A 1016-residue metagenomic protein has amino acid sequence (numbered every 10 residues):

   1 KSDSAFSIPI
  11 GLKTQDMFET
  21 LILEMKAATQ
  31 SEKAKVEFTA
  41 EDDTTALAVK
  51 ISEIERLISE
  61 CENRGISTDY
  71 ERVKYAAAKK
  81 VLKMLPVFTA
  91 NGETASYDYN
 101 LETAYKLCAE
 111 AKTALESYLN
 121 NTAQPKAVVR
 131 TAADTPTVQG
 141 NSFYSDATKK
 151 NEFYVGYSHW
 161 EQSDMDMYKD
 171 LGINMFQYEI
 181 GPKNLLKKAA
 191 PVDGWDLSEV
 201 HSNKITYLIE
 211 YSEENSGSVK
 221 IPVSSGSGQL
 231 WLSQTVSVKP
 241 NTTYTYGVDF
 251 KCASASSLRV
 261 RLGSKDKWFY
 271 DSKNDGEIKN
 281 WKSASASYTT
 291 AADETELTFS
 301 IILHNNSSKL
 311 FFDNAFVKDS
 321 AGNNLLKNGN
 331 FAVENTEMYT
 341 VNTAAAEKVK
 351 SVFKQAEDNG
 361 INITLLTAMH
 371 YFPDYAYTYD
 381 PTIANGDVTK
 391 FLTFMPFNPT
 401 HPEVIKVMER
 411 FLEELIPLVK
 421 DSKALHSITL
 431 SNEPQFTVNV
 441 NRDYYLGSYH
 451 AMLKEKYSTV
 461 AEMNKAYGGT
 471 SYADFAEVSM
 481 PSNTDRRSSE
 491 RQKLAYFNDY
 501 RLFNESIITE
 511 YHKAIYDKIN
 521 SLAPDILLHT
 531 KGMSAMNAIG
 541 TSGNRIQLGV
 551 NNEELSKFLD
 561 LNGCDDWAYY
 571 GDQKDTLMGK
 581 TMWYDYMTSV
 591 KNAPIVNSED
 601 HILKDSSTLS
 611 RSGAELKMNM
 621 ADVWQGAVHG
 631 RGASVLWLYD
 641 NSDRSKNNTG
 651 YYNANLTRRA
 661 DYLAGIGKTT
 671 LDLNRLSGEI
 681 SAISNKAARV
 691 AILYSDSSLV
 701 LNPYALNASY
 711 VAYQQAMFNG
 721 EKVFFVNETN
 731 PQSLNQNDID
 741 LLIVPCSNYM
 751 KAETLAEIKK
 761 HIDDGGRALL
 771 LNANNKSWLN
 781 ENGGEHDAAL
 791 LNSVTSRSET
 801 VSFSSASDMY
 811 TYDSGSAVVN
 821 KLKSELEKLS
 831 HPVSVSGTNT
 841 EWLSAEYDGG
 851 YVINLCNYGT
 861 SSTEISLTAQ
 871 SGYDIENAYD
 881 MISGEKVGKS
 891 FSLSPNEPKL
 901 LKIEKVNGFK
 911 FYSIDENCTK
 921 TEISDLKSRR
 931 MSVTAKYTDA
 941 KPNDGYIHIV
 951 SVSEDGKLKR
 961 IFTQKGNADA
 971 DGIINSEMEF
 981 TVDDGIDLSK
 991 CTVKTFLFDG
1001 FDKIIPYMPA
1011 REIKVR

Functional and structural regions predicted by a protein language model:
S2-S4, L185-A344, N907-H948, V952-R1016: Extracellular and organelle-lumenal recognition/adhesion modules and their flexible linkers in secreted
F6, I10-E32, K79, K83-A133 (+3 more regions): Carbohydrate-binding surfaces of carbohydrate-active enzymes
E24-V87, L926-R930: Amphipathic, heptad-repeat alpha-helical segments
Q124-M175, E179, G322-T336: An acidic-aromatic substrate-binding cleft motif
N151-S158, E179-K183, T336-A345, K390-E409 (+8 more regions): The substrate-binding groove and active-site-proximal loops of carbohydrate-active enzymes, especially glycoside
S158-K169, M408-E414, T541-L555, E615-V623 (+1 more regions): Short, acidic/polar
S163-L185, E337-K390, A514-L522: Aromatic-lined substrate-binding rim segments of carbohydrate-active enzymes
G322-T340, T378-D380, N385-Q573, L577-G579: Polysaccharide-binding and catalytic clefts of secreted carbohydrate-active enzymes
